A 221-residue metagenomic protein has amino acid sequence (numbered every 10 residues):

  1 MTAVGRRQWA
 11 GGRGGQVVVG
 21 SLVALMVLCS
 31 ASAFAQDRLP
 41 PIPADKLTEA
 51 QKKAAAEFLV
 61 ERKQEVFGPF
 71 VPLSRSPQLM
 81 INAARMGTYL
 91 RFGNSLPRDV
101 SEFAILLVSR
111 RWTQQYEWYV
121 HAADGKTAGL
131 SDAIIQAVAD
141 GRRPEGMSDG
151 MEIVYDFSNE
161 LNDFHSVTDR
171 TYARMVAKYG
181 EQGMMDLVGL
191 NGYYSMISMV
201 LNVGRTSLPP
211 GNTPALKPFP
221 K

Functional and structural regions predicted by a protein language model:
T2-S21: Short, basic, low-complexity termini and linkers enriched in Ser/Thr/Gly/Pro that act as targeting/leader peptides
G5, G12, M26, A33-A35: Short stretches within intrinsically disordered, low-complexity N-terminal or propeptide regions
V19-A31: Bacterial N-terminal signal peptides
F34-K221: Hydrophobic alpha-helical segments
